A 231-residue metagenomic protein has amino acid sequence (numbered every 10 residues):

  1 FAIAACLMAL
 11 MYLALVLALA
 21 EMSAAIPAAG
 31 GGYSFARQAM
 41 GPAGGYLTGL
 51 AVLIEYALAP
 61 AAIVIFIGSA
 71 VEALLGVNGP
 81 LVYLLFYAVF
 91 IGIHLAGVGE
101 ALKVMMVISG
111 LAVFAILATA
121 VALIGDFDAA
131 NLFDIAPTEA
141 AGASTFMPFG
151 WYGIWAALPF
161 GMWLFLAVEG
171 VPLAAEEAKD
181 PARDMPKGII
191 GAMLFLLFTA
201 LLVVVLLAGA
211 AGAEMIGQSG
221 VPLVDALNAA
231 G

Functional and structural regions predicted by a protein language model:
F1-Y12, G41: Loop-to-helix transition at the N-terminal end of transmembrane alpha-helices
I3, G41-I54, F86, M147-P159 (+1 more regions): Select transmembrane alpha-helical segments in multipass membrane proteins
L13-Y87, I91-L95, E100, A120: Hydrophobic transmembrane alpha-helices that form the core helical bundles of multi-pass secondary transporters
A24, G31-Q38, A73, K103-M106 (+2 more regions): Short amphipathic alpha-helical coupling elements at transmembrane boundaries
S34, G41, A73, G188-G231: TM-loop-TM module centered on a large, flexible mid-protein loop between adjacent transmembrane helices in multi-pass
G68, G79-P137, I189-L197: Membrane-interface loop-to-helix entry segments
A122, A141-A210: Hydrophobic, membrane-embedded alpha-helices of multi-pass small-molecule transporters
A130-A156, E214-G231: Loop-to-helix junctions at membrane interfaces in multi-pass transport proteins
